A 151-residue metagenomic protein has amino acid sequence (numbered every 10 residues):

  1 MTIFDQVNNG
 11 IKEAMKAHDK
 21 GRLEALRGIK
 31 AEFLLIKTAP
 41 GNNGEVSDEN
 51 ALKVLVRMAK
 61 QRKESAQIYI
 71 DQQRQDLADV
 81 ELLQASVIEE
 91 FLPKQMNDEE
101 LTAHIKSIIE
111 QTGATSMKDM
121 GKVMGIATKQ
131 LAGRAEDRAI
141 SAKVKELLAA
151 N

Functional and structural regions predicted by a protein language model:
M1-N151: Charged, compositionally biased, marginally structured helical/coil segments
